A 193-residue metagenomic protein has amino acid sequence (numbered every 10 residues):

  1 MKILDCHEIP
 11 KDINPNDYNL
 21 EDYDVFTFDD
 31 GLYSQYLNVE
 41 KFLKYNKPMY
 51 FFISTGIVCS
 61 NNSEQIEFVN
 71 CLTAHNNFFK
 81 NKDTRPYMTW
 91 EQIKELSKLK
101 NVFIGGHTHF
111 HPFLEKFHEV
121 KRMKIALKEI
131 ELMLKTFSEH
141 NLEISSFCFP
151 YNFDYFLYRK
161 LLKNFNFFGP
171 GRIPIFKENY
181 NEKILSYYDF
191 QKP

Functional and structural regions predicted by a protein language model:
M1-T27, L32-Y33, L37, E119 (+1 more regions): C-terminal active-site subregion of NodB/CE4 polysaccharide deacetylases
L4-E8, Y45-D154: Metal-dependent polysaccharide deacetylase catalytic core of the NodB/CE4 family, i.e., the active-site-bearing domain
D22-V25, L32-N38, K47-S60: A structural preference for long, well-packed, hydrophobic secondary-structure segments
